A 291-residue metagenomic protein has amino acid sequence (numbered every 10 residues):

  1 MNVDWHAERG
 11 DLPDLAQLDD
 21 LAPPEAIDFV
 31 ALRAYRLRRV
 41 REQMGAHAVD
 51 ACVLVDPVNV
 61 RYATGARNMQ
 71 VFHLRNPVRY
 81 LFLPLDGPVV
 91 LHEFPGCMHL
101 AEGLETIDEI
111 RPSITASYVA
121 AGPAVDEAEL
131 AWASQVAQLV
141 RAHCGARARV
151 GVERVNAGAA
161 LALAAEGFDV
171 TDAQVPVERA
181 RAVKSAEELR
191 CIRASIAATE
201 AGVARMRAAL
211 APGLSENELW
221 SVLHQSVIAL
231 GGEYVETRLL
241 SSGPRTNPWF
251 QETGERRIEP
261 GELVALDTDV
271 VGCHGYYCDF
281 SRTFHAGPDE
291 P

Functional and structural regions predicted by a protein language model:
M1-P291: Active-site neighborhoods and metal-handling regions in enzymes and metal-associated proteins
